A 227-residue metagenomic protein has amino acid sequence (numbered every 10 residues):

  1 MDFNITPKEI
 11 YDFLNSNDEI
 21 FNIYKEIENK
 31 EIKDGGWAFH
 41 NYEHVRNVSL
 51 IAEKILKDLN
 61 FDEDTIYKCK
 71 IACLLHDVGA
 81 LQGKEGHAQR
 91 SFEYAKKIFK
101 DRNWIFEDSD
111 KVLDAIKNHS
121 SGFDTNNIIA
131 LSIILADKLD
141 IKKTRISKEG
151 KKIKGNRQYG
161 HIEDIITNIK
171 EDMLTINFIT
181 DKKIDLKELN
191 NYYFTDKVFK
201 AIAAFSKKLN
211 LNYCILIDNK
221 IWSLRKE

Functional and structural regions predicted by a protein language model:
M1-G86: Acidic/His-rich, divalent-metal-binding segments that scaffold phosphate/diphosphate chemistry
W37-H40, D124, N190: Non-transmembrane, amphipathic alpha-helical segments
E43, N127-A130, I134, Y193 (+1 more regions): Charged, alpha-helix-enriched surfaces in structured cytosolic catalytic cores of large nucleotide-utilizing machines
A52, S132, I202: Aromatic/hydrophobic pocket-lining residues that form π-stacking "cages" and hydrophobic walls in ligand
K57-I169: Divalent metal-dependent catalytic cores for phosphoryl transfer on phosphate-bearing substrates
D140-E227: Terminal helices and disordered tails flanking the catalytic cores of nucleotide-processing hydrolases
